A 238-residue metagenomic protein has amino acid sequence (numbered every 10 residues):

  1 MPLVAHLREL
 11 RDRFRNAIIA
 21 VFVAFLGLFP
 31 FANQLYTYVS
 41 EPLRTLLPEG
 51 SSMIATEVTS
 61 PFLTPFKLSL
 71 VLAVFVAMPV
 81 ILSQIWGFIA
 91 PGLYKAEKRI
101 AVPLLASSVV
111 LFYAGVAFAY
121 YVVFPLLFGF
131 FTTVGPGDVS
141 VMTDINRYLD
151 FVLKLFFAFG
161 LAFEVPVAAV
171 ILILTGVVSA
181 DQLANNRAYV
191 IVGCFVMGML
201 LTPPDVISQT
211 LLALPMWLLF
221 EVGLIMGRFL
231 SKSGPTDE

Functional and structural regions predicted by a protein language model:
M1-E238: Membrane topogenic/interface segments and analogous intrinsically disordered interaction regions
